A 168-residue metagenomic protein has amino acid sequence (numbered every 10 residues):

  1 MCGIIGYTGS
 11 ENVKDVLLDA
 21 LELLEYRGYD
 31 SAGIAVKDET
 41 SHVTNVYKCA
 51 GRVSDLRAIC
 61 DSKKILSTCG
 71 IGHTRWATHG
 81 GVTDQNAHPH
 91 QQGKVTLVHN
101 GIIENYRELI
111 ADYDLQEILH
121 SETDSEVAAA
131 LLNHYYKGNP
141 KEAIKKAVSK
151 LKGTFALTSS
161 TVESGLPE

Functional and structural regions predicted by a protein language model:
M1-E168: Conserved short alpha-helical segments that host acidic/polar catalytic motifs at enzyme active sites
